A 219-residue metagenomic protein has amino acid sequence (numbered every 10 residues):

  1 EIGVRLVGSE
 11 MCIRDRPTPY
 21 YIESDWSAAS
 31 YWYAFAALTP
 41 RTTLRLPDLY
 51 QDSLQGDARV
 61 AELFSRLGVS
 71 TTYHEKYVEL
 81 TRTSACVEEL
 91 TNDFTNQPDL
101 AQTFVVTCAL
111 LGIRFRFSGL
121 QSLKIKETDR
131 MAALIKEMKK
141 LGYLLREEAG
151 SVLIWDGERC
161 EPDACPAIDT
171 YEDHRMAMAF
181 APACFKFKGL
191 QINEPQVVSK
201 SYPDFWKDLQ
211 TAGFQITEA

Functional and structural regions predicted by a protein language model:
E1-G8, C12-I13: Single conserved hydrophobic/aromatic residue that forms the stacking wall/gate of nucleotide- or nucleobase-binding
S9, K76-E79, V152-L153: Hydrophobic residues embedded in beta-strands of well-ordered beta-sheets
E10, R14-D52, T81-I125, D156-K200 (+1 more regions): Structural motif
S53-S70, T81, C86: Conserved loop->alpha-helix
F64, V106, M131, M138 (+2 more regions): Hydrophobic, well-ordered secondary-structure elements that form the walls of internal hydrophobic environments
G68-K76, G142-G150, F214-A219: Short, well-structured beta-strand/strand-turn elements
S199-A212: Extended hydrophobic packing segments that form well-structured cores
